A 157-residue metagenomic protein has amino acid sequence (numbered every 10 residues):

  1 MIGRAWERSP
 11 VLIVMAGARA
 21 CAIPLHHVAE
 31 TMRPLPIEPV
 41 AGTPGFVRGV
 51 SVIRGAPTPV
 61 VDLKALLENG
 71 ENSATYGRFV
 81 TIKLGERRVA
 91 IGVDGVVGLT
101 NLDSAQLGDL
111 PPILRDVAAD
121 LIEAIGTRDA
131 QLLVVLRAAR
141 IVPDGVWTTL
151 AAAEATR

Functional and structural regions predicted by a protein language model:
M1-R157: An acidic, low-aromatic, low-complexity terminal/linker signal
